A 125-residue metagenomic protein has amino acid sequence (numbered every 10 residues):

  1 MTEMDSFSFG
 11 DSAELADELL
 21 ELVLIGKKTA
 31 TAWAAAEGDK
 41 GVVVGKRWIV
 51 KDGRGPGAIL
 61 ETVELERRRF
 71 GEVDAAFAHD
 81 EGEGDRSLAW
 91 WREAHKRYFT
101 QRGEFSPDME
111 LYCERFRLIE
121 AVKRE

Functional and structural regions predicted by a protein language model:
M1-I59, L65-E125: Mixed-charge, low-complexity intrinsically disordered regions
